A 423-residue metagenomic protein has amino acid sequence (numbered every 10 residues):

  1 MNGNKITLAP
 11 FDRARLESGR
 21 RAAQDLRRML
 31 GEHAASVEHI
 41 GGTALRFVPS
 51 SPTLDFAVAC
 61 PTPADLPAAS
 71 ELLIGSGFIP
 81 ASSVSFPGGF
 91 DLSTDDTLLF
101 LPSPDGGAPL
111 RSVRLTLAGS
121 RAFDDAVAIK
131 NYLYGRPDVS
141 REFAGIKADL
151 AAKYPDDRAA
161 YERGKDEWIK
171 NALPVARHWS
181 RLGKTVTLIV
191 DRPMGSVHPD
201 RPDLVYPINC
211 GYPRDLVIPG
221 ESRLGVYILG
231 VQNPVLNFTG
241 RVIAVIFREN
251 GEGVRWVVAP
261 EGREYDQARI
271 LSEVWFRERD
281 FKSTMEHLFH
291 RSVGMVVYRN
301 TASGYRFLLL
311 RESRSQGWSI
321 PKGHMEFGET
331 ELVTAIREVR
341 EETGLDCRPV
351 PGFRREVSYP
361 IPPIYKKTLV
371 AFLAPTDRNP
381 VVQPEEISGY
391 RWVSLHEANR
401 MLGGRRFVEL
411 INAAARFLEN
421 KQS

Functional and structural regions predicted by a protein language model:
M1-E38, K170-W179, E419: Helical scaffold of the NTase/Pol beta-like nucleotidyltransferase catalytic core
T7-L26, C60-P104: Metal-dependent nucleotidyltransferase catalytic core
D25-P67: Active-site nucleotide-donor binding segment shared across nucleotidyl transfer reactions
L45-F47, D91, P104-D105, V217 (+1 more regions): Acidic pyrophosphate-coordinating catalytic loop
L115-H178: Catalytic cores of NTP-dependent nucleotidyl/adenyl transfer enzymes across multiple folds
V175-M285: Feature detects long, helix-prone N-terminal segments enriched in hydrophobes
E286-F307: Conserved N-terminal beta-strand and adjoining loop/helix that marks the start of the Nudix/MutT-like hydrolase domain
G323-A414: Unchanged
